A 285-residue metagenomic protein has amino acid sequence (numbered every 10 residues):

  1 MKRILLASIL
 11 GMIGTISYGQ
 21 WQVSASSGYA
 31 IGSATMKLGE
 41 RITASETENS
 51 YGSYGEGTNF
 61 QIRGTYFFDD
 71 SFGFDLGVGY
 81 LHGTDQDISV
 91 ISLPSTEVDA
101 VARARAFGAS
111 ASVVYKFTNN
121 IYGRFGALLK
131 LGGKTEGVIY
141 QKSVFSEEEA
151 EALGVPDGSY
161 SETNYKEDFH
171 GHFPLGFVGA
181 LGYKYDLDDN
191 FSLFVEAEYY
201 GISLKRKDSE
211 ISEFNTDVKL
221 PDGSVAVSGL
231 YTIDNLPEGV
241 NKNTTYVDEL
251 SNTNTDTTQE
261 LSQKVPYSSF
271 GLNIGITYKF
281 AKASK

Functional and structural regions predicted by a protein language model:
I4-I13: Sec-dependent N-terminal signal peptides
I13-G19: Sec/Tat signal peptide C-region and signal peptidase I cleavage site
S17, Y66-D70, Y115-I121, Y185-L187 (+1 more regions): Outer-membrane beta-barrel strand-turn architecture
G19-G77, L81, F145-S146, S262-K285: Short glycine/proline- and aromatic-enriched beta-strand/turn motifs that initiate or cap beta-hairpins
A25-Y29, F60-Y66, A109-Y115, F125-L129 (+3 more regions): Residues on the lipid-exposed face of transmembrane beta-strands in outer-membrane beta-barrel proteins
G32-G55, L81-F107, L131-P174, L204-Y267: Extracellular/periplasm-exposed beta-strand and loop segments of Gram-negative cell-envelope proteins, dominated by
Y185-F194, S203-D208: Substrate-binding/catalytic groove segments of enzymes that remodel or degrade extracellular structural polymers
